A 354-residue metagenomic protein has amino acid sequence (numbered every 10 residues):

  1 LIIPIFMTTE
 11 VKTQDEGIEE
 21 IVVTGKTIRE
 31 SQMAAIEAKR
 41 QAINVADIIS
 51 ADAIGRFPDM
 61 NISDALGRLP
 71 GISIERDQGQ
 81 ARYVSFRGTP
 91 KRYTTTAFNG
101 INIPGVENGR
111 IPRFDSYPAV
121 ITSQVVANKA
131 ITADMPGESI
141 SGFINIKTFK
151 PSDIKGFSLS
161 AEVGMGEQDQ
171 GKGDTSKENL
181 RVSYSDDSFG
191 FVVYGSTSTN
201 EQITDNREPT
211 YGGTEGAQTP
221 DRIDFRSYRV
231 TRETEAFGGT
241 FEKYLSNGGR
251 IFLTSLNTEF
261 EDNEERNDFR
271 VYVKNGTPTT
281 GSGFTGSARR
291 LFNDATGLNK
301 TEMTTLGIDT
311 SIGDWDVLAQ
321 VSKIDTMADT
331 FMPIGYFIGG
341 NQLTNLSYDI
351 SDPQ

Functional and structural regions predicted by a protein language model:
E20-G55, Y83, K91, I101: N-terminal periplasmic "start-of-domain" segments of outer-membrane beta-barrel proteins
G25, L159-E167, V193-T199, L253-E259 (+1 more regions): Transmembrane beta-barrel strands of outer-membrane/channel proteins
S63-N102, K129: Extracytoplasmic beta-strand/coil segments of soluble accessory domains associated with Gram-negative outer-membrane
L69, I103, S116-E162, T204: A beta-strand signature from Gram-negative outer-membrane beta-barrel systems, especially the internal plug domain
I74, S85, I101-A130, L180 (+1 more regions): Short acidic/polar hinge/loop motifs at secondary-structure boundaries that mediate gating or recognition
T122, K155-V163, G213-R222, T277-R290 (+1 more regions): Flexible, solvent-exposed coil segments and beta strand-coil junctions, predominantly the extracellular/periplasmic
Q170-V271, N293-G313: Transmembrane beta-barrel wall of Gram-negative outer-membrane proteins
E264-Q354: Replace "related TpsB outer-membrane translocases also match" with "some related outer-membrane beta-barrels such as
